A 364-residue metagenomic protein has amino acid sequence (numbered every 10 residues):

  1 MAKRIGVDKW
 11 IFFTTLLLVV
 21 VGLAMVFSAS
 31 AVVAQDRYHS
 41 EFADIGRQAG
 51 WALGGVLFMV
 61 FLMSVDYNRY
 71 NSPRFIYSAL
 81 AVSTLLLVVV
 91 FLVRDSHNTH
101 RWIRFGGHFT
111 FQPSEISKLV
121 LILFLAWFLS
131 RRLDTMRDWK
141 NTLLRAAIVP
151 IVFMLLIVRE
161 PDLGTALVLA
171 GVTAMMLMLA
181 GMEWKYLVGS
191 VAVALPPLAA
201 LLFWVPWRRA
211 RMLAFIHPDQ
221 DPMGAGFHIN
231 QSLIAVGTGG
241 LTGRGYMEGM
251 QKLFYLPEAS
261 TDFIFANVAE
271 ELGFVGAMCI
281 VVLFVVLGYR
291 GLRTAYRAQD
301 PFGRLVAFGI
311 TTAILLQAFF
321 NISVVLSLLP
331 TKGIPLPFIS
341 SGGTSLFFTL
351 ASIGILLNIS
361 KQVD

Functional and structural regions predicted by a protein language model:
M1, F319-D364: A juxtamembrane structural motif centered on a specific transmembrane helix
M1-L16: N-terminal membrane topogenic signal
A2-K3, S72, K185, D364: Positively charged n-region of N-terminal signal peptides that target proteins for export
F12-V20, A24-S28, Q35-N230, A266-S327 (+1 more regions): Hydrophobic alpha-helical transmembrane segments of multi-pass inner membrane proteins, especially in bacterial systems
G107-S117, R159-P161, G240-G245, I334-F348: Glycine/serine-rich anion-binding loops at beta->alpha junctions that coordinate negatively charged ligand groups
D162-L167, R244-G249, A259-T261, F274 (+4 more regions): Transmembrane helix boundary and interhelical junction motifs in multipass membrane proteins
G226-M247: Extracytosolic (periplasmic/ER-lumenal) interhelical loops and adjacent juxtamembrane/interface segments of multi-pass
G240-V275, R297-A298, F302: Long extracytoplasmic/lumenal interhelical loops at the membrane interface of multi-pass membrane proteins
